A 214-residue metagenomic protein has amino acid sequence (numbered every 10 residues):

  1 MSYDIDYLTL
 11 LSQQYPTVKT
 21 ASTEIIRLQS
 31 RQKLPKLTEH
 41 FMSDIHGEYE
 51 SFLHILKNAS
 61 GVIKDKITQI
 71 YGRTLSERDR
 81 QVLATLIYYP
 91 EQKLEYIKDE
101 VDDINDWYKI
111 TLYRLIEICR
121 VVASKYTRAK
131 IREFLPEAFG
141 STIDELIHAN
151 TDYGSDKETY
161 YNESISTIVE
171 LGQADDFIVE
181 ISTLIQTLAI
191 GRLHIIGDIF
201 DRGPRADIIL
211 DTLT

Functional and structural regions predicted by a protein language model:
M1-T214: Feature recognizes metal-dependent phosphohydrolase scaffolds
